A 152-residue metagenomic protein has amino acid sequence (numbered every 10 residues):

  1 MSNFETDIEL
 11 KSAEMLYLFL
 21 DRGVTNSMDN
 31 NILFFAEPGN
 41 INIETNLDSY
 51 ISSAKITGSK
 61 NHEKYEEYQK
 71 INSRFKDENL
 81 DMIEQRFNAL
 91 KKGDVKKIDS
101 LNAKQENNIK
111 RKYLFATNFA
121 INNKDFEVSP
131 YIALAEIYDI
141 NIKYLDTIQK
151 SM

Functional and structural regions predicted by a protein language model:
M1-K104: A non-transmembrane, solvent-exposed segment enriched in polar/low-complexity residues
T45, S52, K96-K97, I109 (+2 more regions): Residue-level signal for well-ordered alpha-helical segments
S73-K76, A103-N107, F119, Y138-I142: A short, ordered amphipathic alpha-helix with a cationic face
I98-A116, A120, Q149: Short amphipathic alpha-helical coiled-coil/interface segments
L114, A120-M152: Charged, long alpha-helical assembly modules
